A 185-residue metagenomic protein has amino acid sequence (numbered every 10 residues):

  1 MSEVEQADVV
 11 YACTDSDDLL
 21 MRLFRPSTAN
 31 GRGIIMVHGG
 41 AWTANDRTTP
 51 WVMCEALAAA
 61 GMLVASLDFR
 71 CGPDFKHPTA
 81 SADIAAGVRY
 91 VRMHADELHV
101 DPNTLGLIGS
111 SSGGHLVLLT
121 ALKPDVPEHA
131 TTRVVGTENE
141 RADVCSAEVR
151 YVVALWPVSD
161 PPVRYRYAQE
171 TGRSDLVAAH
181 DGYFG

Functional and structural regions predicted by a protein language model:
M1-A29: N-terminal cap/lid segment of alpha/beta-hydrolase-fold proteins
N30-G40: Short beta-strand element of the alpha/beta-hydrolase
G40, L63, D68-G72, V158: Short beta-to-alpha linker loops that shape the active-site pocket of alpha/beta-hydrolase fold enzymes
A44-W51, D74-F75, V163: Short N-terminal helix/helix-N-cap motif within the alpha/beta-hydrolase-1
R47-S66: Short amphipathic alpha-helix adjacent to the substrate-entry channel of hydrolases
S81: Helix-loop module immediately N-terminal to the HCX5R catalytic loop in PTP-like cysteine phosphatase domains
A86-Q169: Primarily recognizes the serine-hydrolase "nucleophile elbow" in alpha/beta-hydrolase and SGNH/GDSL folds
Q169-G185: Mobile, glycine-enriched helix-loop/loop "lid" segments at the mouths of ligand-binding/catalytic clefts that gate
